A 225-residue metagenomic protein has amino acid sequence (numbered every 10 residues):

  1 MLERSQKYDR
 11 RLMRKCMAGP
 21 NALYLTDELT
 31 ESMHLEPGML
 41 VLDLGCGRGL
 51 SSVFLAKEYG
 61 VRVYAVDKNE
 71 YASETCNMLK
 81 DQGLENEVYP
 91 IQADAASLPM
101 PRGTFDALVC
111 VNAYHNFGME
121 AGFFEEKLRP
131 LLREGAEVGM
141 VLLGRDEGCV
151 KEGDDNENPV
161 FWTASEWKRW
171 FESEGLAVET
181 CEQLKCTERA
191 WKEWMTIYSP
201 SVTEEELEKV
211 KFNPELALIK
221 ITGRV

Functional and structural regions predicted by a protein language model:
R11-D27: Conserved SAM-binding loop and adjacent beta-strand
L42, R48-S97: Class I SAM-dependent methyltransferase SAM/SAH-binding core
A96-L108: A short acidic, Gly/Pro-enriched loop at the edge of an enzyme's catalytic core that lines a small-molecule cofactor
A107-E120: A short SAM/SAH-binding and catalytic strip from SAM-dependent methyltransferases
G122-E137: A short glycine-rich, Lys/Arg-flanked "PGG" loop and its adjoining helix->strand segment in the class I
M140-N158: Short, glycine-/aromatic-enriched active-site segment of Class I SAM-dependent methyltransferases
V160-G175: Short alpha-helix
T180-V225: Conserved Class I S-adenosyl-L-methionine
